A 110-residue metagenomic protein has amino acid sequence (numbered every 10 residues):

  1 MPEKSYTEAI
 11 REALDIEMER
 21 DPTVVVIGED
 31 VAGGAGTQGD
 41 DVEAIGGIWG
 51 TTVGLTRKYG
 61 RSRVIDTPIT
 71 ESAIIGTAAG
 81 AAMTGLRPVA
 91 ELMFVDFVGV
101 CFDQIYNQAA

Functional and structural regions predicted by a protein language model:
M1-A110: Thiamine diphosphate
